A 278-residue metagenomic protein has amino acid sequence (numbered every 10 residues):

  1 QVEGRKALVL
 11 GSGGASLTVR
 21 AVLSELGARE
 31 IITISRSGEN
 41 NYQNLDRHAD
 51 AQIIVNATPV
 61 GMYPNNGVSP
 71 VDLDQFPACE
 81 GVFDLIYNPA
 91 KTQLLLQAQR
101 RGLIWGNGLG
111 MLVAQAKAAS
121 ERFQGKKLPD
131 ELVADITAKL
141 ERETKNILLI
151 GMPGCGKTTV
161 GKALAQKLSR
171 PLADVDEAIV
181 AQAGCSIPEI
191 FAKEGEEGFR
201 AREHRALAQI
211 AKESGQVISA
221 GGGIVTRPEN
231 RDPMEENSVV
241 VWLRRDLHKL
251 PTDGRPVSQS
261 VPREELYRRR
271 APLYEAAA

Functional and structural regions predicted by a protein language model:
Q1-R5, S219, V241-R244: Glycine/small-residue-rich loop that forms an oxyanion/phosphate-binding "nest" at active or ligand-binding sites
Q1-S24, G151-P153: Glycine-rich adenosine-cofactor-binding loop
G4, L85-K145: Adenosine-phosphate binding glycine-rich loop
E25-Y42, D176-A178, Q182-A183: NAD(P)-binding Rossmann-fold cofactor-contacting core
N40-W105, I224-N230: Rossmann-like adenosine-cofactor binding region
K157: Conserved lysine of the Walker
D174-E235: ATP-dependent small-molecule kinase phosphotransfer cores that center on conserved nucleotide phosphate-binding segments
E236-A277: A glycine- and Lys/Arg-enriched "phosphate-lid" helix/loop adjacent to the NTP-binding pocket of small-molecule kinases
